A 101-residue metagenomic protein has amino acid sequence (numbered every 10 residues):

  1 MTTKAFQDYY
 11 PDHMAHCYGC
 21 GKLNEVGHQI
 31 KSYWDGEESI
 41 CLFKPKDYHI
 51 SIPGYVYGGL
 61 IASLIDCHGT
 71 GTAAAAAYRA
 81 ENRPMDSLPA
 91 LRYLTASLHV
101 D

Functional and structural regions predicted by a protein language model:
M1-I52: Non-catalytic linker/capping segments at the edges of enzyme domains
K4-Y10, V26-K31, S63-D66, Y78-P84 (+1 more regions): Generic detector of short, locally flexible boundary/turn motifs and exposed helical patches
H28, E37-S39, G58, P89-L98: A generic structural signal for short beta-strands and their flanking turns/coil linkers
I40-A76: A conserved, well-ordered hydrophobic junction motif at loop->secondary-structure transitions
G71-D101: Hydrophobic beta-strand-centered segment that forms part of the acyl-chain substrate-binding groove
